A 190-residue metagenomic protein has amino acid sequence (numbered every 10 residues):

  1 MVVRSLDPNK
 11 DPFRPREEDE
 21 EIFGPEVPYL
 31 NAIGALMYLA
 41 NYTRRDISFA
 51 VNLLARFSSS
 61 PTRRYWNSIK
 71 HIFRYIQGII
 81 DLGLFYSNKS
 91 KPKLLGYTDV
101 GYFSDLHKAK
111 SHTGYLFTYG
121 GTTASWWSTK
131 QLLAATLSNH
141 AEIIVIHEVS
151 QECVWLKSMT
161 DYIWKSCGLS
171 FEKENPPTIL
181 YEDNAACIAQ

Functional and structural regions predicted by a protein language model:
M1-Q190: Divalent metal-binding acidic/histidine catalytic loops
